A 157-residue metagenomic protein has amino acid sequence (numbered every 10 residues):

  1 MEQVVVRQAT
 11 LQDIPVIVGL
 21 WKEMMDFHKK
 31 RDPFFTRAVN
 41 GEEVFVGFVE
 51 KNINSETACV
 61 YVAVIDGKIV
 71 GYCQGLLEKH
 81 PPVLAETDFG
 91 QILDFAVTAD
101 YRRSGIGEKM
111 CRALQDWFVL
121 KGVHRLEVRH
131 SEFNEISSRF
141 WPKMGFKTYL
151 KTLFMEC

Functional and structural regions predicted by a protein language model:
M1-P15, E23: Conserved N-terminal entry element of GNAT/NAT acetyltransferase domains
D26-F48: Conserved GNAT-fold acetyl-CoA-binding loop/helix
E50-V62, Q91: A short helix-loop-beta-strand connector motif used in the catalytic cores of GNAT acetyltransferases and, in some
V62, K68-L77: Conserved beta-strand in the GNAT
V64, K79, I92-R102: A short, internal acetyl-CoA/4′-phosphopantetheine-binding micro-motif in the GNAT/acyltransferase core
D94, R103-D116, K143: Conserved acetyl-CoA-binding loop-helix of GNAT-fold acetyltransferases
E108, L120, E132-L150: Conserved active-site alpha-helix within GNAT-family acetyltransferase domains
F118-R129: Conserved GNAT acetyl-CoA-binding A-motif
